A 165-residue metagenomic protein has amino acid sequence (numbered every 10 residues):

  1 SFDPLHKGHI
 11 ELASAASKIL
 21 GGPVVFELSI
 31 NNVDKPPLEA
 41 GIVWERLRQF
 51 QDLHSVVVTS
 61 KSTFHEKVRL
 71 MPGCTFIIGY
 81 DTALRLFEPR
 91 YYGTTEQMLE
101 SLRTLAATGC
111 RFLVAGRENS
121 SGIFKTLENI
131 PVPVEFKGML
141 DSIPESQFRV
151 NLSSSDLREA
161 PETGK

Functional and structural regions predicted by a protein language model:
S1-K165: Nucleotidyltransferase catalytic core that binds NTPs
